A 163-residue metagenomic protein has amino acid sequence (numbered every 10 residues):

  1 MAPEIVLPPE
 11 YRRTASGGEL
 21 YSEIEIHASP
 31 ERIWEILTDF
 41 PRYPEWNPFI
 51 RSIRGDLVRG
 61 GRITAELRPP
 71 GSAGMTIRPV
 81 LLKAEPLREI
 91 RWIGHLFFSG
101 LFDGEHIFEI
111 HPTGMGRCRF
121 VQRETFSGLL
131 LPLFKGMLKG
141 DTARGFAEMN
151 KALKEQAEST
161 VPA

Functional and structural regions predicted by a protein language model:
M1-V58: Hydrophobic ligand-binding cavity/cleft-lining segments
A15-G17, V58, S72-G74, L101-D103 (+1 more regions): Short coil/turn motifs at beta-sheet boundaries
G18-E25, R62, T76, E89 (+2 more regions): Intrinsic-disorder/low-complexity, polar/charged segments enriched in Ser/Thr/Lys/Arg/Asp/Glu/Gln
S22-I24, T76-K83, G94, G104-P112: Hydrophobic/aromatic beta-strand elements that line small-molecule binding cavities or substrate pockets in beta-rich
H27-E31, V58, L82-R88, E109-R119 (+1 more regions): A short, structured loop/turn motif at beta-sheet edges
E35-P48, K139, A143, K151 (+1 more regions): Short, intrinsically disordered, mixed-charge
R54-S99, K151-A163: Glycine-rich portal/gate segments that line the openings of hydrophobic small-molecule binding cavities
H95-E148, L153-E155: Beta-strand/loop substructures that line and gate deep hydrophobic ligand-binding cavities in soluble
